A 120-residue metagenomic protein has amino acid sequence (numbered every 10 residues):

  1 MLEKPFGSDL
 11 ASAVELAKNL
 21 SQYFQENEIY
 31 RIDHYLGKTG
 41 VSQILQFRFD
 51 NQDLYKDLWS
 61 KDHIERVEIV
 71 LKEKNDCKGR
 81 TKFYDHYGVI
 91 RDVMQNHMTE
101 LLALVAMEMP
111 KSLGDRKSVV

Functional and structural regions predicted by a protein language model:
M1-L2, F6-V120: Secretory/organelle targeting and membrane-embedding segments
